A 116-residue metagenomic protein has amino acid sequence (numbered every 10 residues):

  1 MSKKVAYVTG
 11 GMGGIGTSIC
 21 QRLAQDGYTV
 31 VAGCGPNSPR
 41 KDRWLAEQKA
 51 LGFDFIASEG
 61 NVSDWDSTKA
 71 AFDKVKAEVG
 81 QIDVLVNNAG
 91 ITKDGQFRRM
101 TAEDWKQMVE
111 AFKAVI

Functional and structural regions predicted by a protein language model:
V5-V8, L85-V86: Conserved hydrophobic beta-strands of the Rossmann-like cofactor-binding core in SDR/related NAD(P)H-dependent
M12-G13: Conserved glycine-rich cofactor-binding loop
G16-T17: N-terminal Rossmann-fold NAD(P) dinucleotide-binding loop
L23: Aromatic pocket-lining residues of Rossmann-like dinucleotide-binding sites
D26-R43: Conserved glycine-rich Rossmann-like NAD(P)H-binding loop of the short-chain dehydrogenase/reductase
S38-P39, E59-A70, A102: The beta1-alpha1 cofactor-binding region of Rossmann-like NAD(H)/NADP(H)-dependent oxidoreductases
N88-D94: Conserved NAD(P)H cofactor-binding loop of Rossmann-fold oxidoreductase domains
Q96-F97, T101-F112: Substrate-binding pocket helix/loop in short-chain dehydrogenase/reductase
